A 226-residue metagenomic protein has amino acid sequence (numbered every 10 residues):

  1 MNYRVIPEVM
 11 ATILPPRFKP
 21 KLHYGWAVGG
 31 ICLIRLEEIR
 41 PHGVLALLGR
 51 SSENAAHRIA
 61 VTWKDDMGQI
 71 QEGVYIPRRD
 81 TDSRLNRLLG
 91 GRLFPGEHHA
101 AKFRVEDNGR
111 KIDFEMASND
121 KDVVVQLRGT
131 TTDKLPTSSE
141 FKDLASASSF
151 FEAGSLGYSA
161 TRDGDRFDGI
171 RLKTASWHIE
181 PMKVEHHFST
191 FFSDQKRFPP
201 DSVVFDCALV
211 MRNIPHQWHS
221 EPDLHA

Functional and structural regions predicted by a protein language model:
N2, C32-I34, T62, R78-D80 (+2 more regions): Structured loops at beta-to-helix junctions and adjacent beta-edge loops in soluble globular domains
Y3-P7: N-terminal "first-domain core" detector
E8-H57: Glycine/small-residue-rich interface belts in oligomeric ring/scaffold proteins and their assembly partners
I39-D120: Aromatic- and glycine-enriched beta-alpha-beta binding-site module
F94-A226: Interaction-surface and assembly-scaffold signal
